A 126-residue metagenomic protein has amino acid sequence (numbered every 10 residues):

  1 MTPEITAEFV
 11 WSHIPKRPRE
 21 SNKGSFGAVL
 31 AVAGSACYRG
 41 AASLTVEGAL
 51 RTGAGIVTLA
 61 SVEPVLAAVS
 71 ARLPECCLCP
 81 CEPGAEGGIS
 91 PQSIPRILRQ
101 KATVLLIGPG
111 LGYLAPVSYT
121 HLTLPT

Functional and structural regions predicted by a protein language model:
M1-L122: Small-residue (G/A/S/T)-rich helix-start motifs and N-terminal tracts that mark the onset
